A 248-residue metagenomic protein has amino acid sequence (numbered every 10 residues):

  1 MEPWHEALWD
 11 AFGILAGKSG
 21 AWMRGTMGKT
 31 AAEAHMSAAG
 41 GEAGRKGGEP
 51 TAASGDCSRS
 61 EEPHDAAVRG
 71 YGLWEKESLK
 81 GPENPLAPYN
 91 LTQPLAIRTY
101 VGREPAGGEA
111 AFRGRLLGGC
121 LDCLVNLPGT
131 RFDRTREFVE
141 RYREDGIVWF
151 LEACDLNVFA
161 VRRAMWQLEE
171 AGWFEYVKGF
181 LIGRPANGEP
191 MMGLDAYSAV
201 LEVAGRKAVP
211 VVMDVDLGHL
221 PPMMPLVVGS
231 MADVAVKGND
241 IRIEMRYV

Functional and structural regions predicted by a protein language model:
M1-G40, G44, A53-G55, R59-D122: Conserved anion/nucleotide-ligand pocket segment
S19-W22, R134-T135, E175: Short, structured loop/turn "capping" segments at alpha-beta junctions
G25-M27, K76-S78, G119-C120, L127 (+4 more regions): Fold-independent oxyanion-binding glycine-rich loops and adjacent beta-strand/coil segments at enzyme active sites
G107-A111, V148-D155, L181-G188: Glycine-rich phosphate/diphosphate-binding loops and the adjacent beta-loop-alpha structural elements that coordinate
R115-E152, V158: Oxyanion-binding "anion nests"
N157-V248: C-terminal active-site/capping subdomain that shapes the small-molecule cofactor and substrate pocket of enzyme
